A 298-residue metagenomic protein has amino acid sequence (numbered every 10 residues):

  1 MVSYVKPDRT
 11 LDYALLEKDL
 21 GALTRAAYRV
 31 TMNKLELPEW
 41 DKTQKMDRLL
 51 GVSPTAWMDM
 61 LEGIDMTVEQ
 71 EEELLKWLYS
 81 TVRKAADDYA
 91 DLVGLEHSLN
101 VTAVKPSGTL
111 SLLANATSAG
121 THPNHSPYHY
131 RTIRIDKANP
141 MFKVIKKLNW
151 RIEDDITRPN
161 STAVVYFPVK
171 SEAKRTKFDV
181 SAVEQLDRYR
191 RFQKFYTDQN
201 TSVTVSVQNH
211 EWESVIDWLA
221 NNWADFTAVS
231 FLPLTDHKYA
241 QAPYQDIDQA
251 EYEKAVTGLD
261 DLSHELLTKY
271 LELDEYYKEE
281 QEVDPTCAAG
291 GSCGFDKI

Functional and structural regions predicted by a protein language model:
M1, M46-L61, H97-P127, F295: Conserved phosphate/anionic-ligand binding catalytic regions in large, soluble enzymes, centered on
M1-E39, T43-M46, P106, N115-D284: Catalytic alpha/beta core of large soluble enzyme barrels
E17, G21, G51, K76 (+1 more regions): Electropositive phosphate-/nucleotide-binding environments in soluble metabolic enzymes
L23-A26, S53-A56, V82: Amphipathic, well-ordered alpha-helical segments in soluble domains
T31-D41, A56, L61-P106: Internal maturation/activation junctions in enzymes
E279-I298: Short acidic, low-complexity intrinsically disordered linear motifs used for protein-protein interactions
